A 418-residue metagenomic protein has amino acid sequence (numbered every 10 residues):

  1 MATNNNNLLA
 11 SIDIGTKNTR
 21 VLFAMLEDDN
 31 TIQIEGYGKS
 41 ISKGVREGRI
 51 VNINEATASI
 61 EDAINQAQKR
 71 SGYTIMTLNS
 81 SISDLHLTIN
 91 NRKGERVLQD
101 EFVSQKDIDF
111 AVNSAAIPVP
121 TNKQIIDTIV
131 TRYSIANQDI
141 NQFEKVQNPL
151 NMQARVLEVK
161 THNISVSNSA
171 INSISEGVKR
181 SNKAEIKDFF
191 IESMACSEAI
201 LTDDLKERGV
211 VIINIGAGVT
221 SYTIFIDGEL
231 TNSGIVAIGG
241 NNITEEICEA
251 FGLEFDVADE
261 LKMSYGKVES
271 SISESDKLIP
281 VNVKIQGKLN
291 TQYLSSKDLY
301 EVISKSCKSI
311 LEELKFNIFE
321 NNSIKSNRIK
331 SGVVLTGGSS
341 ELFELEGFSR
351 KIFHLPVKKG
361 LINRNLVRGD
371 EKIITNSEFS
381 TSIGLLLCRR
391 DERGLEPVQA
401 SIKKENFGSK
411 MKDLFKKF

Functional and structural regions predicted by a protein language model:
M1-N18, L22-I212, E229-T231, E254-D256 (+5 more regions): Nucleotide/phosphate-binding catalytic cleft detector across ATP-hydrolyzing and phosphate-transferring enzymes
I12-N18, I82-S83, I212-V219, F225-G228 (+2 more regions): A short acidic Gly-Thr/Ser loop motif
E47, A199, E245-E246, L366-E371: Short, charged, surface-exposed secondary-structure boundary motifs
A237-L261: A conserved active-site cap/scaffold subdomain adjacent to cofactor or substrate pockets
G239, I243, E341, E378-G384: Catalytic-loop motifs flanking and including active-site residues across diverse enzymes
K288-N365, I374: C-terminal structural cap/anchor segments
G360-S409: Glycine-rich phosphate-binding/hydrolytic loop that grips phosphoryl groups
